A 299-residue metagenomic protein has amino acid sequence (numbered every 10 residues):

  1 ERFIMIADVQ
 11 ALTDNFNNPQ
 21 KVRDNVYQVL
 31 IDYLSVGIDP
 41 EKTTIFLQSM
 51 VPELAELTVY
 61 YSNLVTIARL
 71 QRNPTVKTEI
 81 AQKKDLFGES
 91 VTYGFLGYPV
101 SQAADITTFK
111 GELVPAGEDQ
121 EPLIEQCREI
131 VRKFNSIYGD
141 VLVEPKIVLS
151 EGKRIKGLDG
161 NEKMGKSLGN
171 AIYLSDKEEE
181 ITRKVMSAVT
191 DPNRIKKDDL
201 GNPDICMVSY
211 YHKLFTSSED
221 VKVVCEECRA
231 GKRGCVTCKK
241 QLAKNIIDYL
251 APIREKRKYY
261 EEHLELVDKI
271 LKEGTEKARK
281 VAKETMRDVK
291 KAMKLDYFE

Functional and structural regions predicted by a protein language model:
E1-A103, K258: N-terminal Rossmann-like or analogous alpha/beta NTP/dinucleotide-binding catalytic cores that position adenine
D8-Q10, A103-I106, G160, S217: Short connector loops/turns at beta-strand edges and beta->alpha or beta->beta junctions
D8-Q10, E112-L113, L168: Short, histidine-centered active-site or binding-site loop motifs used for metal coordination, general acid-base
N17-V22, E41, S49-P52, Q82-R154 (+4 more regions): Structured ligand/cofactor/substrate-binding pocket environments in proteins
K21, N25, P122-L123, I270 (+1 more regions): Alpha-helical initiation/capping and key positions within long helical/coiled-coil segments
I67-Q71, T108-L113, T216-V224, R254: Short helix-capping/linker segments at secondary-structure and domain boundaries
R128-E299: Conserved nucleotide- and phosphate/pyrophosphate-binding catalytic cores in adenylate/nucleotidyl-handling enzymes
